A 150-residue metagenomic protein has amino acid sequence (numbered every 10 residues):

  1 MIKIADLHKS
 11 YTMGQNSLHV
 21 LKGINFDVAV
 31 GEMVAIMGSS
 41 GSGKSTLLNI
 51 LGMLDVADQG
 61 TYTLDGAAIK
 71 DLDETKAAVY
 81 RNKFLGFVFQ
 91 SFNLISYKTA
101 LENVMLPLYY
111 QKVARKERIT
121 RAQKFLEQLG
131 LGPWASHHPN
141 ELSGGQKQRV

Functional and structural regions predicted by a protein language model:
M1-V150: ABC family nucleotide-binding domain
